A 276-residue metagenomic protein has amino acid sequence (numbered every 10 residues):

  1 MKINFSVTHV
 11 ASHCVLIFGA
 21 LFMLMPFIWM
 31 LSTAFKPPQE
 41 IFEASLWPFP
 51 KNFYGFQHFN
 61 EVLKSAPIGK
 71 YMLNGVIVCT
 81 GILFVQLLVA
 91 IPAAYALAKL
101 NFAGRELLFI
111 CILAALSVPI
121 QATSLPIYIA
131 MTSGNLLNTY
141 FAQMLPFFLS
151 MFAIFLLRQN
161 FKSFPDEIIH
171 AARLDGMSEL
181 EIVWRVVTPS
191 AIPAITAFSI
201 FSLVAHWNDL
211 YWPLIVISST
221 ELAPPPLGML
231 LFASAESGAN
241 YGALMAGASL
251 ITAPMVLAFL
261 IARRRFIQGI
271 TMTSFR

Functional and structural regions predicted by a protein language model:
I3-R276: A structural signal for multi-pass alpha-helical bundles of membrane permease subunits that mediate small-molecule
